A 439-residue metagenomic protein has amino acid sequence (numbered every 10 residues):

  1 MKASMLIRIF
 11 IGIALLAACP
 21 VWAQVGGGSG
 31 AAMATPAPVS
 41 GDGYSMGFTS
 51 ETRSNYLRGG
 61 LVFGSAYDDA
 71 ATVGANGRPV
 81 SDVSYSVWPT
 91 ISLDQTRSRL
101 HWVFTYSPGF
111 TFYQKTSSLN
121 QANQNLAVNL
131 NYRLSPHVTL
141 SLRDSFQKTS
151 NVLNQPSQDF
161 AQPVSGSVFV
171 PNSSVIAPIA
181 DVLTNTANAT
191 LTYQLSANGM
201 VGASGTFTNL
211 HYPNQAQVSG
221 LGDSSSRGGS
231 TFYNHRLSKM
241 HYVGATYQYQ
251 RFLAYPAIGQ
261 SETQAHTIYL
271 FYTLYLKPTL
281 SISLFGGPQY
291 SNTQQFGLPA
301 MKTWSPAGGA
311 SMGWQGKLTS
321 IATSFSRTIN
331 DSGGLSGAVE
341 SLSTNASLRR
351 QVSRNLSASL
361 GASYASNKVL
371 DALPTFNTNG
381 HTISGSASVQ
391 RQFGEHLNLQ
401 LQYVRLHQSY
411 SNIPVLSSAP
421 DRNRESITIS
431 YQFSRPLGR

Functional and structural regions predicted by a protein language model:
M1-R8: Positively charged n-region of N-terminal signal peptides that target proteins for export
R8-P20: Bacterial N-terminal signal peptides
A23-R439: Gram-negative and organellar
